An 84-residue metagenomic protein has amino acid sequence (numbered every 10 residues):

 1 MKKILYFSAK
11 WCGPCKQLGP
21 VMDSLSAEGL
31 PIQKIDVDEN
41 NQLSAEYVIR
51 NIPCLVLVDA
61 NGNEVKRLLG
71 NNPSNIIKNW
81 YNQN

Functional and structural regions predicted by a protein language model:
M1-S26: Local sequence-structure signature of Cys/Sec-based thiol-disulfide redox active-site neighborhoods
I4, S24, P53, N61-K66: A structural signal for the main folded, soluble domain(s) of proteins
F7, M22-Q42: Thiol-based oxidoreductase modules, predominantly thioredoxin-like and allied folds used for disulfide exchange
W11, L30, N41, K66 (+1 more regions): Mobile acidic interaction elements
L18, L25, L43, L55-L57: Generic leucine side-chain signal with a strong bias for well-ordered alpha-helical environments
E46-Y47, N75: Chalcogenol-based redox active-site neighborhoods
V48-V56: Structural micro-motif
D59-N84: Non-catalytic, surface beta->alpha helical segment in thiol-disulfide oxidoreductase systems
